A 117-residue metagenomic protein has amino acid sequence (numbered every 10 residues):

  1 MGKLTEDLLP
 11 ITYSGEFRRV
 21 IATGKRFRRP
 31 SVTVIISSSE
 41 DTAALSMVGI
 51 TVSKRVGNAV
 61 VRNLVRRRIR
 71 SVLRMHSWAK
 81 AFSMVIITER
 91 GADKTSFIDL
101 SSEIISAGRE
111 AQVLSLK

Functional and structural regions predicted by a protein language model:
M1-K117: Positively charged, solvent-exposed patches that mediate nucleic-acid binding
